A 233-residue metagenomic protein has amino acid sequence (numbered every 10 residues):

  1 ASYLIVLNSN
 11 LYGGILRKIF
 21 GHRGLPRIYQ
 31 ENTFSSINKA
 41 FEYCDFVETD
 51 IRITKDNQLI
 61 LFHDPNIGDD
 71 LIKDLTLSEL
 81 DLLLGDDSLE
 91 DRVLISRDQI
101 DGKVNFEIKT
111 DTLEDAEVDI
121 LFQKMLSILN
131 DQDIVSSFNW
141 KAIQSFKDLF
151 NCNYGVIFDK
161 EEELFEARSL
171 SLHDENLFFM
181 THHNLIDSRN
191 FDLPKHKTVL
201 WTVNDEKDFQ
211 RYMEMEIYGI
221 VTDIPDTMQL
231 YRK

Functional and structural regions predicted by a protein language model:
Y3-K233: Phosphate-group recognition and catalysis centered on beta-loop-alpha active-site segments
